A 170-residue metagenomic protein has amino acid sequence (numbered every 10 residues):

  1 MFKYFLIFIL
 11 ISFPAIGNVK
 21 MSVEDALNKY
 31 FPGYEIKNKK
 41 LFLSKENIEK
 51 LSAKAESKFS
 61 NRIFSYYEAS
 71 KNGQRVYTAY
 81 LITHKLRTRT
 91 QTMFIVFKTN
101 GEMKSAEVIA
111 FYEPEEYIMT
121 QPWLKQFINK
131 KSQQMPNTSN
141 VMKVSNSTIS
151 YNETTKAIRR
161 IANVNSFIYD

Functional and structural regions predicted by a protein language model:
F2-F5, S12-T92, T99, M103-D170: Intrinsically disordered terminal and processing segments
